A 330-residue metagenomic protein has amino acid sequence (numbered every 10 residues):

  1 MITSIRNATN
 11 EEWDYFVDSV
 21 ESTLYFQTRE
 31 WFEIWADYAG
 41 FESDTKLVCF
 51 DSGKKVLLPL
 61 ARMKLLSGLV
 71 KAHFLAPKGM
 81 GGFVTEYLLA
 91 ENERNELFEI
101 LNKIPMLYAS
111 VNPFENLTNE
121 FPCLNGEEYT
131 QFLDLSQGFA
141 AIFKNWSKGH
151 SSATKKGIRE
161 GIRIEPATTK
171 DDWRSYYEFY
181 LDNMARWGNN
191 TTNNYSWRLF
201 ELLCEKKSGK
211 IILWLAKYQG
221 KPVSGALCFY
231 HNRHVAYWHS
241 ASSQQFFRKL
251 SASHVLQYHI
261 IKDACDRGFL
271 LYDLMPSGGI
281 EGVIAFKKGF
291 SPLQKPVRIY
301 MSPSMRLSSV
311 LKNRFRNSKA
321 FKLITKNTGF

Functional and structural regions predicted by a protein language model:
I2-G68, N112-K249: A conserved beta-strand-loop-helix scaffold within acyl/acetyltransferase catalytic domains
F41-S43, K103-M106, I211, R267-F269: Short, high-confidence coil segments that cap the C-terminus of an alpha-helix and link into the following beta-strand
V48, N95-E99, R198-V310: Aromatic (often tryptophan-rich) hydrophobic motifs at membrane interfaces
R62-L66, E120-A141, F269-F330: Active-site/acyl-donor-binding loops of N-acyltransferases
K64-M80: Conserved acyl-donor/pantetheine-binding loop and adjacent beta-alpha core of acyl/acetyltransferases and related
G79-L88: The substrate-binding groove and active-site-proximal loops of carbohydrate-active enzymes, especially glycoside
L88-T130: Non-catalytic accessory segments adjacent to catalytic cores
N102, I158, C265: Anion (oxyanion) recognition and catalysis
